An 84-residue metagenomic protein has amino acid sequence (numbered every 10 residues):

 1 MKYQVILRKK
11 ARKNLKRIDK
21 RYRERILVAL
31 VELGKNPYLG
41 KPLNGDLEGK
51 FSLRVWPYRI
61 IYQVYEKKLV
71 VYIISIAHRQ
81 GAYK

Functional and structural regions predicted by a protein language model:
M1-K10, K16-E24, E32, V55-Y58 (+1 more regions): Enriched for short, Lys/Arg-rich terminal
V31-L53: A short, surface-exposed loop/turn module that caps and links secondary-structure elements
